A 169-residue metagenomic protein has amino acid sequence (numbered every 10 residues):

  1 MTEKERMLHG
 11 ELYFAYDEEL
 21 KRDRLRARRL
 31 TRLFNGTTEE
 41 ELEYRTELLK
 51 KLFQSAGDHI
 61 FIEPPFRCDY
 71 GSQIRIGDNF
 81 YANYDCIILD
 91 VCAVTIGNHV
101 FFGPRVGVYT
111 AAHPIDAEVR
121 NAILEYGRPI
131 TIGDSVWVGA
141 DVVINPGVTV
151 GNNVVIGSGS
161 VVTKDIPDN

Functional and structural regions predicted by a protein language model:
M1-H59: Terminal amphipathic alpha-helical/low-complexity segments used for targeting or macromolecular assembly
L33-N35, K164-N169: Short arginine-rich
E39, F66-I76, Y81-V150: Flexible, glycine/small-residue-enriched loop-and-beta-strand segment within the central core of proteins
T149, T163-K164: Active-site/ligand-binding-proximal alpha/beta "capping" segment
G151-V154, P167-N169: Conserved catalytic segment of ABC-fold P-loop ATPases
